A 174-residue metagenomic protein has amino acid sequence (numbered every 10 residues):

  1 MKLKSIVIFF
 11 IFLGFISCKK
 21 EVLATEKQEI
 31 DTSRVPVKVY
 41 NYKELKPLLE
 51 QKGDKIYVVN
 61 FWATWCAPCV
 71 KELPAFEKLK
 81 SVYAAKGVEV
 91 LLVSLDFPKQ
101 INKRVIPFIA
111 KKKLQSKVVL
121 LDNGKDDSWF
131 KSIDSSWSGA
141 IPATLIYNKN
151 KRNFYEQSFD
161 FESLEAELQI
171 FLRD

Functional and structural regions predicted by a protein language model:
M1-V39, R152-F154, F161, D174: N-terminal targeting signals for export/organelle localization
P36-Y57, K80: A short beta-strand-turn-helix
K52-Y57, K86-E89, L114-K117: Loop/turn elements at helix/coil->beta-strand transitions in domains of secreted/extracellular proteins
K55-Y57, F61-W65, F97: Short pre-active-site segment immediately N-terminal to redox-active cysteine/selenocysteine motifs in thiol-based
F61-K78: Conserved redox-active cysteine motifs that mediate thiol-disulfide chemistry, especially di-cysteine Cys-X(1-2)-Cys
P74-K112, K125-K131: Structural microenvironment flanking redox-active thiols in thiol-disulfide oxidoreductases
F108-I141, K149: Short, internal strand/loop/helix patches that form the active-site neighborhood or redox-interaction surface
I141-D174: Thiol-/selenol-based redox modules, centered on thioredoxin-like and closely related oxidoreductase domains
